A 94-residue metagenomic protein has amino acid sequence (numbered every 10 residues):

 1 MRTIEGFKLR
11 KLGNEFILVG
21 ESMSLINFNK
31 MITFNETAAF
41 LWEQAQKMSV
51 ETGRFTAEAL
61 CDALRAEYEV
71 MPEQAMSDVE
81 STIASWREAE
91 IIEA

Functional and structural regions predicted by a protein language model:
M1-Q44: Acidic, low-complexity/disordered tracts enriched in E/D and polar residues
K30-A94: Long, charge-rich, low-complexity alpha-helical segments
